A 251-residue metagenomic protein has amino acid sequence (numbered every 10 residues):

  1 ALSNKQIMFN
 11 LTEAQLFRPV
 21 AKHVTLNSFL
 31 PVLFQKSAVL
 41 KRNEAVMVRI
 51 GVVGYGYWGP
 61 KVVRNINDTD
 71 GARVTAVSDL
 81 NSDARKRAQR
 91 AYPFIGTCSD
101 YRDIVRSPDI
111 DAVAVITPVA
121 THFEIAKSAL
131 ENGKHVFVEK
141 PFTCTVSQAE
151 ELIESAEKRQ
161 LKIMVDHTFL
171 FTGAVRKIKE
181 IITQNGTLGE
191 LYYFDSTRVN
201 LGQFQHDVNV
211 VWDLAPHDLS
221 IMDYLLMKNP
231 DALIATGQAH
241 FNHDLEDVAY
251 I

Functional and structural regions predicted by a protein language model:
L2-A14: Extreme N-terminal basic, low-complexity initiation segments that serve as generic localization/processing leaders
P19, T143-Q205: A contiguous active-site-proximal alpha/beta segment in oxidoreductase catalytic domains
F29, R42-Y92: N-terminal Rossmann-like dinucleotide-binding module
V62, Y92-S155: Beta-loop-alpha module in the N-terminal Rossmann-like domain of NAD(P)-dependent dehydrogenases, especially those
L201-I251: Rossmann-like dinucleotide-binding domain that binds NAD(P)(H)
